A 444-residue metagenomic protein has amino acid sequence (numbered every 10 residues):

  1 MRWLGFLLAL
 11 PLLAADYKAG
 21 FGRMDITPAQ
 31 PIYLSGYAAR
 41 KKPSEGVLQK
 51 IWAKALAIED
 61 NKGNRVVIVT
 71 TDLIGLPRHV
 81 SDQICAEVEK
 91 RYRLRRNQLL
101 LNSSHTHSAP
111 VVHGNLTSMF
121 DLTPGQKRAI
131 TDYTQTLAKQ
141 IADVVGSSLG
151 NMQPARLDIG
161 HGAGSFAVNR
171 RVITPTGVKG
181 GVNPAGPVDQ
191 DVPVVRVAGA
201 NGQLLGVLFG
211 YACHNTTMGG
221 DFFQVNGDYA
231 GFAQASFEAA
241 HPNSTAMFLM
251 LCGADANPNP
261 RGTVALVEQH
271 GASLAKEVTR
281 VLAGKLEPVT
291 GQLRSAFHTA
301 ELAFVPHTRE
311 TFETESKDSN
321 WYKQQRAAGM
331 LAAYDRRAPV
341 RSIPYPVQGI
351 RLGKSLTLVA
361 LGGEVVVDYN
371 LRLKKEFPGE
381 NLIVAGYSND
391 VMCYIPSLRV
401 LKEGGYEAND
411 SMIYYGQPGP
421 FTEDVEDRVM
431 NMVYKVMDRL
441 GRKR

Functional and structural regions predicted by a protein language model:
G5-A14: Hydrophobic h-region of N-terminal signal peptides that target proteins for export in Gram-negative bacteria
A15-N102, T106-T245, L249-G253, G262-Q269 (+2 more regions): Conserved beta-alpha junction segments in alpha/beta enzyme cores
A256: Catalytic histidine-centered segment of alpha/beta-hydrolase-like enzymes
L274: Anionic-ligand-binding alpha/beta catalytic cores of soluble enzymes and soluble regulatory domains that recognize
